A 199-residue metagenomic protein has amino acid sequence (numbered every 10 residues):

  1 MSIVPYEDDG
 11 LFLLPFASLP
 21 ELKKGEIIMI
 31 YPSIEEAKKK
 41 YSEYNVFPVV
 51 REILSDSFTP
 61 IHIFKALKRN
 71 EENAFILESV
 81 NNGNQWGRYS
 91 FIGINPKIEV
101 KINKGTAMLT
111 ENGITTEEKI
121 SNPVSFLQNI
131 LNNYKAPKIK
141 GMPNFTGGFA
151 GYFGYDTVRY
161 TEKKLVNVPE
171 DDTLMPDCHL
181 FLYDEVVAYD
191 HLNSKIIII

Functional and structural regions predicted by a protein language model:
M1-S2, F16-A17: Generic alpha-helical structural signal
S2-V4, D8-G10: N-terminal amphipathic/hydrophobic targeting modules at extreme N-termini, encompassing cleavable Sec/SRP-type signal
S18-K23: Short Gly/Ser/Thr- and charged-rich N-terminal loops/segments that act as flexible capping/hinge elements
G25-I199: Signature of the chorismate-utilizing enzyme
